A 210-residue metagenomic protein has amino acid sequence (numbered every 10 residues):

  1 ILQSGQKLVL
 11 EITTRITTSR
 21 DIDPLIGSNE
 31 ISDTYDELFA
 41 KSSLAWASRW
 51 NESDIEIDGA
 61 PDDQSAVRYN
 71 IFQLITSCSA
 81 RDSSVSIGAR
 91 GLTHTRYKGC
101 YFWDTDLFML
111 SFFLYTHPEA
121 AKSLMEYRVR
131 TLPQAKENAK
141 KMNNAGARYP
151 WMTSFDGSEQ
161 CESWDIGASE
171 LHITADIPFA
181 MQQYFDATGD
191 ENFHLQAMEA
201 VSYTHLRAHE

Functional and structural regions predicted by a protein language model:
I1-R96: Acidic/polar, glycine-enriched structural segments that form the non-catalytic walls/loops of the carbohydrate-binding
G5, F108, S202-T204: Residue-level preference for non-acidic, small/hydrophobic
A60, K98-G99, S111-Y115, W164-A168 (+1 more regions): Short, charged/polar micro-motifs that form catalytic or ligand-binding hotspots
S65, G99-D106, T116, S169-D176 (+1 more regions): Aromatic- and histidine-enriched alpha-helix N-cap/loop-to-helix transition segments that scaffold the rims
Y69-L74, T105-E119, T131, A175 (+1 more regions): Alpha-helical support elements that line or immediately flank enzyme active sites and cofactor-binding pockets
C78-T93, E119-F179, F185, N192-L195: Helix-terminus loop motifs that line ligand-binding clefts
A121, V201-S202: Aromatic/hydrophobic pocket-lining residues that form the small-molecule binding cavity in soluble enzyme cores
T204-E210: Conserved small/polar residues in nucleotide/adenosyl-binding loops
